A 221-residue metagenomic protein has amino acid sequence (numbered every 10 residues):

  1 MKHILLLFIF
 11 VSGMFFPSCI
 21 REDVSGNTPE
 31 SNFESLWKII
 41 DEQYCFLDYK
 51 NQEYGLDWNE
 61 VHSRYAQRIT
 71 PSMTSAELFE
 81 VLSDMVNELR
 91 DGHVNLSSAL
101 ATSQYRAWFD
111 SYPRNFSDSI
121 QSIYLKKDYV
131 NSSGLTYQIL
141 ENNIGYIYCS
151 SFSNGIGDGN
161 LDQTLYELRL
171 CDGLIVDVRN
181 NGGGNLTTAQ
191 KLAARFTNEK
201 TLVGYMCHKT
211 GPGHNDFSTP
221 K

Functional and structural regions predicted by a protein language model:
M1-G26: Bacterial Sec-dependent N-terminal signal peptides
S18-K221: Flexible, low-complexity junctional segments that flank or bridge functional domains
